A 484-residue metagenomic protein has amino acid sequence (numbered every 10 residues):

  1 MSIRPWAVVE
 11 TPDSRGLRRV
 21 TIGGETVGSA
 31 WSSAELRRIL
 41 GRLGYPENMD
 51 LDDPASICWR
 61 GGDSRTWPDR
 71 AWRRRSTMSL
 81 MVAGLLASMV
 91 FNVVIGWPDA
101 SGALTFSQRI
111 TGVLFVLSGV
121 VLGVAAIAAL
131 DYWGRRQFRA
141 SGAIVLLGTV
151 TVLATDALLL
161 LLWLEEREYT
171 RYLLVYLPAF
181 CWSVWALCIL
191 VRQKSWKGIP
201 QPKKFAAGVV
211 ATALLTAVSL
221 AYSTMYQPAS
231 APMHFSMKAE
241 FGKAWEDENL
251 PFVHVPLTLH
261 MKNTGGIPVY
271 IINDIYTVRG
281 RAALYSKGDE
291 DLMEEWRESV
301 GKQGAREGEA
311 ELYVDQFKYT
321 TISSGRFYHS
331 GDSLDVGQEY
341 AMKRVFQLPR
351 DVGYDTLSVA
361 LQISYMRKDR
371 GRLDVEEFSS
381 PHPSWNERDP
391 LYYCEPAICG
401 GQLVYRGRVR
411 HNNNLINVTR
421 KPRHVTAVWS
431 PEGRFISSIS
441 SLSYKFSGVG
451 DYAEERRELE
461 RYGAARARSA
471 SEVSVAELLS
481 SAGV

Functional and structural regions predicted by a protein language model:
S2-V145: Membrane-anchoring hydrophobic segments
V113-V124, G134-K194: Membrane-embedded alpha-helical segments of integral membrane proteins
L147-L153, R370-V484: Acidic, serine/threonine- and proline-rich intrinsically disordered appendage/tail regions
K197-A229: Internal/C-terminal transmembrane anchor helices
V218-F252: Low-complexity, acidic Ser/Thr/Pro/Gly-rich terminal tails and inter-domain linkers that flank the onset of structured
L259-G265: Asparagine-centered strand-capping/turn motif at beta-strand->loop junctions
G266-I275, K287-G288, T356: Short, hydrophobic/aromatic beta-strand segments
E290-G353: Intrinsically disordered, low-complexity Pro/Gly/Ser/Thr-rich segments with frequent PxxP/GP/PP motifs and embedded
